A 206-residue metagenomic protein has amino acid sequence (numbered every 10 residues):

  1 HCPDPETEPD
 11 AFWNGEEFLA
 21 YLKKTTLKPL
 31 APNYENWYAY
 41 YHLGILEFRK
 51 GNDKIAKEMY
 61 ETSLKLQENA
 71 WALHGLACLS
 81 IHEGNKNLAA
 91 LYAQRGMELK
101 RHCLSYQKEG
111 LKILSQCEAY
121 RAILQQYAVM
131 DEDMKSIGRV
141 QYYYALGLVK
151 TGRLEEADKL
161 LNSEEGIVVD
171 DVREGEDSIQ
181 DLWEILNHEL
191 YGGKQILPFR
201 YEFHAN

Functional and structural regions predicted by a protein language model:
H1-T25, E132-N206: Eukaryotic alpha-helical solenoid repeat scaffolds
T26-L27, Y60, A93, Y127 (+1 more regions): Hydrophobic/aromatic packing residues within the alpha-helices of TPR/SEL1-like helical repeat arrays
Y34, Q67-E68, R101, M134-K135 (+1 more regions): Short coil turns that delineate tetratricopeptide repeat
Y38-H42, W71-L76, S105-G110, G138-Y143 (+1 more regions): Alpha-solenoid helical repeat scaffolds
